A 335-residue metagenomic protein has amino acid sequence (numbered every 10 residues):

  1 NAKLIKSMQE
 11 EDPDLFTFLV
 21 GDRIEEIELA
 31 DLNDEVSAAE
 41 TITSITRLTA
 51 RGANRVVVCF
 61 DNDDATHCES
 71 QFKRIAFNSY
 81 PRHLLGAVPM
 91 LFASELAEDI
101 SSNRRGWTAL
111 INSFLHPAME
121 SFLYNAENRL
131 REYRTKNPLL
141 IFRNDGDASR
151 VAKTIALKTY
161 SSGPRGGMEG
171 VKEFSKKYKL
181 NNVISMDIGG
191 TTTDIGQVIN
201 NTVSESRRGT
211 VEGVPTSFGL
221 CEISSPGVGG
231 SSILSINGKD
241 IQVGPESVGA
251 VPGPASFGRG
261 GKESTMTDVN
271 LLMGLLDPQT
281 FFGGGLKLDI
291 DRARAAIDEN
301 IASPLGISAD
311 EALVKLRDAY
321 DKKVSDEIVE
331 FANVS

Functional and structural regions predicted by a protein language model:
N1-S335: N-terminally biased helix-coil "hinge/interface" segments that flank
